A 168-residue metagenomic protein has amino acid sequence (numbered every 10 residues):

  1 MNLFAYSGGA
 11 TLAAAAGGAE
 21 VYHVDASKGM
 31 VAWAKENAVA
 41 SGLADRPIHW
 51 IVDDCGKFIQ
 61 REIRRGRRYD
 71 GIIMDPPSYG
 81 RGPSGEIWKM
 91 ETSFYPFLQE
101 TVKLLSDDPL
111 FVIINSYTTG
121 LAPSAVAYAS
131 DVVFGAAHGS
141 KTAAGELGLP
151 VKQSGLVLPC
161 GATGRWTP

Functional and structural regions predicted by a protein language model:
M1-Y6: Conserved class I S-adenosyl-L-methionine
S7-V21: Conserved SAM-binding loop of SAM-dependent methyltransferases across substrates and taxa, primarily the Class I
L12-A15, I63, L98, V102: A structural alpha-helix within SAM-dependent methyltransferase catalytic domains
G17-Y22, D107-I113: Short, surface-exposed connector motifs at secondary-structure boundaries
E20, P47-H49, A143: Conserved beta-strand segments of alpha/beta enzyme cores
S27-I73: S-adenosyl-L-methionine
M30, V52, D70-E100: Mobile active-site "lid"/loop adjacent to the S-adenosyl-L-methionine
D108-P168: C-terminal catalytic and target-recognition region of SAM-dependent MTase-like enzymes, primarily methyltransferases
